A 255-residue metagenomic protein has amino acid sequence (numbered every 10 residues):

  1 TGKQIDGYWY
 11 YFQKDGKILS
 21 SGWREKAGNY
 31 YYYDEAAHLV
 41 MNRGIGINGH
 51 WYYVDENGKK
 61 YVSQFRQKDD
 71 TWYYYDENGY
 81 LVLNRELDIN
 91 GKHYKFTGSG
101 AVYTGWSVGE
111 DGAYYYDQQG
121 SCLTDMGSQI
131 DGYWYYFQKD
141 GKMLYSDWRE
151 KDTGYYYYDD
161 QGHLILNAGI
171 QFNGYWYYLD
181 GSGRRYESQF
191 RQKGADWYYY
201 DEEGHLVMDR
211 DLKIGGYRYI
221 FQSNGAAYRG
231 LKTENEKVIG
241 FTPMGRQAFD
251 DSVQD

Functional and structural regions predicted by a protein language model:
T1-D255: Extracellular adhesion/carbohydrate-binding repeat motifs centered on closely spaced tryptophans
